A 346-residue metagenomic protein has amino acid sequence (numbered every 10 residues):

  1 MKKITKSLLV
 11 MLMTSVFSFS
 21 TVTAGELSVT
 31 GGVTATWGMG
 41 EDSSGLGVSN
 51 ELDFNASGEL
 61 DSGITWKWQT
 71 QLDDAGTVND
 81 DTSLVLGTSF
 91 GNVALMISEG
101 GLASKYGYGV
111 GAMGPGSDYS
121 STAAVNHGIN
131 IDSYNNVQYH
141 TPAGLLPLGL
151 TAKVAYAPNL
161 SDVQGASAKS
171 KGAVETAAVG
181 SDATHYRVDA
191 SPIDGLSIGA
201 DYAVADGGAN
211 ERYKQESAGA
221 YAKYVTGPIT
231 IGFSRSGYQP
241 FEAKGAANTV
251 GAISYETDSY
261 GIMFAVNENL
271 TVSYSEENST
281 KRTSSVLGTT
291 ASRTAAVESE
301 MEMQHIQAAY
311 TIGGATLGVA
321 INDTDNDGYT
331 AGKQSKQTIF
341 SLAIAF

Functional and structural regions predicted by a protein language model:
K2-F346: Outer-membrane beta-barrel proteins
